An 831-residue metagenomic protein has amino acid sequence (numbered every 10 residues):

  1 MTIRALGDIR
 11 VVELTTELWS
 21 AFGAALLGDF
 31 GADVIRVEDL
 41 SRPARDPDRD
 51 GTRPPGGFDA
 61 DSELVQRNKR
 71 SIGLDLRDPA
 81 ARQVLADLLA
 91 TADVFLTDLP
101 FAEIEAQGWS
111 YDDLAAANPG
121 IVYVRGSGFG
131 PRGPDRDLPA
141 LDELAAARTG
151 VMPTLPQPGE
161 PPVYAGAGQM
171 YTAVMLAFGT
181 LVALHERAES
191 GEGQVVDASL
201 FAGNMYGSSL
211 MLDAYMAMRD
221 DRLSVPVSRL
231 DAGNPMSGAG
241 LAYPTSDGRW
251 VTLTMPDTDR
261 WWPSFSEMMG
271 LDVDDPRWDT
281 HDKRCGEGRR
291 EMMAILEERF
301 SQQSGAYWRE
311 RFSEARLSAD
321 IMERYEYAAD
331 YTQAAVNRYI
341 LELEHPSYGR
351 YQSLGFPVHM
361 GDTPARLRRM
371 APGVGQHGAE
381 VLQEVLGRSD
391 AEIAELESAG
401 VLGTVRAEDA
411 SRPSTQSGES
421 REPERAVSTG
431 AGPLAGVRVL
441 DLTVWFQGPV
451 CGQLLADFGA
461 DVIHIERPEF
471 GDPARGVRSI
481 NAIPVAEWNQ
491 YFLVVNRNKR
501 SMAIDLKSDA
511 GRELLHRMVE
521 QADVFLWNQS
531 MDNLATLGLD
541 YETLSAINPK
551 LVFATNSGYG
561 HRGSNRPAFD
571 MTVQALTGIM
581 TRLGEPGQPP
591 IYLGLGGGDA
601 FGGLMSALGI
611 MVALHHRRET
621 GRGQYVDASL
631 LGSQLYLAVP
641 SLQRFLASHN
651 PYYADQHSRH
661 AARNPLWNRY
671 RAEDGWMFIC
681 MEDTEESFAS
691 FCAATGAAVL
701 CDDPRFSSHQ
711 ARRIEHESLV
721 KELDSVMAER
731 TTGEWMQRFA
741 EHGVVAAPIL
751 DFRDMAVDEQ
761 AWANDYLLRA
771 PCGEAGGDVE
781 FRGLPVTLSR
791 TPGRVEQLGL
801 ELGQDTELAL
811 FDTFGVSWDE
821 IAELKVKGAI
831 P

Functional and structural regions predicted by a protein language model:
M1-E192, G373, A379-Y625, Y653 (+2 more regions): N-terminal helix-loop segment corresponding to the beta1-alpha1 unit of nucleotide/adenylate-binding folds
M1-R10, R229-L230, P244-S246, E291 (+3 more regions): Terminal low-complexity tails and localization/encapsulation signals of metabolic enzymes
V34, S313-Y327, R388-I393, V462-I465 (+2 more regions): Short, well-structured beta-strand/strand-turn elements
S62, L223-P235, L241-A242, Y348-Y351 (+7 more regions): Short Gly/Pro-enriched turn/cap motifs at secondary-structure boundaries
P161-Y171, G193-V195, L230-G238, V251-T252 (+9 more regions): A short glycine-threonine-serine/GTX helix/turn-capping micro-motif
A165, A183-L230, W308, Y325-Y327 (+1 more regions): Substrate-binding/catalytic subdomain of NAD(P)-dependent oxidoreductase enzymes
G166-L181, L200-L212, D257, W261 (+4 more regions): Mid-domain beta-loop-alpha active-site segment that forms a flexible, acidic cofactor/metal-binding surface
A239-A315, A319, P665-H742, A746: Aromatic-enriched alpha-helical interface/lid elements that frame and gate functional surfaces
